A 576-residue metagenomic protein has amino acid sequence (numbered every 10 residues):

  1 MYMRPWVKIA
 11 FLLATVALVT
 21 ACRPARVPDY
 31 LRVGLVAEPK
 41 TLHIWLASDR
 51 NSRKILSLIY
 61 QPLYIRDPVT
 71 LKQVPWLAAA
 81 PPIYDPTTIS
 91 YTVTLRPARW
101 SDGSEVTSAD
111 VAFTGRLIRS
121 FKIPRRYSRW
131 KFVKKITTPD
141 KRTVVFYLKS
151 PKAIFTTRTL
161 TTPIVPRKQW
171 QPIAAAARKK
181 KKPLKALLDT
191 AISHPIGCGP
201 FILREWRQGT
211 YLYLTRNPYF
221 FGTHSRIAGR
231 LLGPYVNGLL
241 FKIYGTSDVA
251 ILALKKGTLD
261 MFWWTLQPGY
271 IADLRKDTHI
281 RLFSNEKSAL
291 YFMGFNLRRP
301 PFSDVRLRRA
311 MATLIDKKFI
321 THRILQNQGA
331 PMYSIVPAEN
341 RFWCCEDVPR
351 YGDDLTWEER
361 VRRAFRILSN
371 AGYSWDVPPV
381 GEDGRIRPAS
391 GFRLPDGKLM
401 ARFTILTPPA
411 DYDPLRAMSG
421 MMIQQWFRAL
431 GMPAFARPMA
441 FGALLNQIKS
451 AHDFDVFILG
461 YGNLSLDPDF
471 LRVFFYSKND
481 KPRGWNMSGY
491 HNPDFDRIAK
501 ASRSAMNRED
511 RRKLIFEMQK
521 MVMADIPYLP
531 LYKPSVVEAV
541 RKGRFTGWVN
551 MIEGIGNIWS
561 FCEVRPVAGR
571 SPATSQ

Functional and structural regions predicted by a protein language model:
C22, Q208-T210, T246, W357 (+2 more regions): Ligand/substrate-recognition segments at binding pockets and active sites
R26, S128-K180, C198-R207: Surface-exposed binding/hinge segments that line and control ligand-binding clefts or catalytic entry sites
G34-P86, R116, I196: N-terminal lobe/hinge region of extracytoplasmic solute-binding protein
D67-P68, T162-L240, G245-V249, V361-A371 (+1 more regions): Gly/Pro-rich hinge or "lid" segments in bacterial periplasmic/extracellular proteins
I118, I136-T137, R204-T215, K242-R299 (+2 more regions): Extracellular/periplasmic solute-recognition and catalytic clefts
D189, F220-D273, S419-G420, Q424-Q425 (+1 more regions): Ligand-site clamp/hinge motif
F201, P331-P388, A410-R416: Structural transition elements
A539-Q576: Long beta-strand-rich cores associated with HINT superfamily self-processing modules
